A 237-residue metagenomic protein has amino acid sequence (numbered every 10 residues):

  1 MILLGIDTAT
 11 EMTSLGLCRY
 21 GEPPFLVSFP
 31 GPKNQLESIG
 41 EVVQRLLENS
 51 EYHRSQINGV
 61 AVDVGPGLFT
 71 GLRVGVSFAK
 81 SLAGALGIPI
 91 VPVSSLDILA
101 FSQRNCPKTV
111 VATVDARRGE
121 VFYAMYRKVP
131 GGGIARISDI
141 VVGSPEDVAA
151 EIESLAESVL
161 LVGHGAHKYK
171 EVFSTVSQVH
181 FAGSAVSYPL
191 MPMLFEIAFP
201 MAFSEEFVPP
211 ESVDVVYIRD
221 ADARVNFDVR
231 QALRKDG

Functional and structural regions predicted by a protein language model:
M1-P66: N-terminal beta-alpha supersecondary unit
T13, G119-V121, V213: Change "...and in nucleic-acid phosphodiester-cleaving endonucleases..." to "...and in nucleic-acid processing enzymes
E22, N34, P89-P189, D222 (+1 more regions): Surface "functional belts" at beta-alpha junctions
I39, V43-L46, S50, L99-A100 (+2 more regions): Generic hydrophobic alpha-helical segments
L46-S50, A85, Q103, M191-A202: Stable alpha-helical structural segments in soluble proteins, enriched in small hydrophobic residues
A61-S95: DPxDG-like acidic metal-binding loop motif
A182-G237: Acyltransferase
